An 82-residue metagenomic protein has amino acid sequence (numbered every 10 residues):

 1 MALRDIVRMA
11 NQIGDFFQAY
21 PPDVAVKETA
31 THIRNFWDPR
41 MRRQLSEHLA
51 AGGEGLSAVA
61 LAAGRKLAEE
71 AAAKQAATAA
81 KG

Functional and structural regions predicted by a protein language model:
M1-G82: Intrinsically disordered, low-complexity, basic-enriched segments
